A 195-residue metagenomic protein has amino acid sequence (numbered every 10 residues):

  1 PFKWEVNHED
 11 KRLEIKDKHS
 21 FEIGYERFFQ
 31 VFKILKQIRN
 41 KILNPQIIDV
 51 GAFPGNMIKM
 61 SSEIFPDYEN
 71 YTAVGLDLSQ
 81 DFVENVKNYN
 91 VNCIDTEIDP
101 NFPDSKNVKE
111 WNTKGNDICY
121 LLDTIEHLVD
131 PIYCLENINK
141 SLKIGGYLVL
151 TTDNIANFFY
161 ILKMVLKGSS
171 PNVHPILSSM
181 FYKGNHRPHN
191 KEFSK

Functional and structural regions predicted by a protein language model:
F2-E26, N56, M60, V129-K143 (+1 more regions): S-adenosyl-L-methionine-dependent methyltransferase catalytic module, highlighting the catalytic core
F29-K36, L43-L162, S194: Conserved SAM-binding loop
